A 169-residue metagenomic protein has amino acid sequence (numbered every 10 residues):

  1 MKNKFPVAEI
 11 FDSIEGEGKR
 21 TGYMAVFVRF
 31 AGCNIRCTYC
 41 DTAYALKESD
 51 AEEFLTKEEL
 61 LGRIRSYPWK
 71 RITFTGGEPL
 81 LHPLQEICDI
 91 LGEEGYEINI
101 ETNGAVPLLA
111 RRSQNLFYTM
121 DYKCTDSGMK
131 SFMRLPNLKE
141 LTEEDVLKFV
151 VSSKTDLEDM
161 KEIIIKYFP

Functional and structural regions predicted by a protein language model:
M1, M24, A31, A51 (+1 more regions): Short N-terminal micro-motifs specific to bacterial/archaeal maturation and metal-cluster initiation sites
K2-G16, W69, S153-P169: Auxiliary Fe-S-binding modules of radical SAM enzymes
N3-Y39: N-terminal pre-triad scaffold of radical SAM enzymes
F5, M24-A25, R36-L116: Conserved Radical SAM active-site core
I10, F30, G77, N103 (+1 more regions): Fold-independent oxyanion-binding glycine-rich loops and adjacent beta-strand/coil segments at enzyme active sites
I10-E17, Y23, S49, E58 (+2 more regions): Surface-exposed loop/turn and secondary-structure junction residues enriched for glycine/proline
E17-K19, I64, A110, L138-K139: Short secondary-structure boundary/capping segments
L80-P169: Conserved AdoMet/S-adenosylmethionine-binding subsite of the radical SAM
